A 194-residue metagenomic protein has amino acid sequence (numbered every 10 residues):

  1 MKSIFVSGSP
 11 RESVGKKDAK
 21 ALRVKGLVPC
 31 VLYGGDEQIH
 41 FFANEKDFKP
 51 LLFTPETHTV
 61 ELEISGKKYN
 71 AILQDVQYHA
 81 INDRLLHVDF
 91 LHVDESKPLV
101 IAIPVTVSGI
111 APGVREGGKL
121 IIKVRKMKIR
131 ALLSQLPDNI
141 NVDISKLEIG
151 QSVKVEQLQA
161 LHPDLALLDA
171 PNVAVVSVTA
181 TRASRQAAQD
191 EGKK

Functional and structural regions predicted by a protein language model:
M1-K194: Acidic, negatively charged sequence tracts
